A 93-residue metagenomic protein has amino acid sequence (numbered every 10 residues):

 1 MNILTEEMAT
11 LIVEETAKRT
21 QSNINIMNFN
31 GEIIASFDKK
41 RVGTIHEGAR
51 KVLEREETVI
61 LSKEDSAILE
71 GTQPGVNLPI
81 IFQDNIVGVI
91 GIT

Functional and structural regions predicted by a protein language model:
M1-T93: Hydrophobic, helix-rich cores of sensory/ligand-binding and other regulatory modules that couple small-molecule
